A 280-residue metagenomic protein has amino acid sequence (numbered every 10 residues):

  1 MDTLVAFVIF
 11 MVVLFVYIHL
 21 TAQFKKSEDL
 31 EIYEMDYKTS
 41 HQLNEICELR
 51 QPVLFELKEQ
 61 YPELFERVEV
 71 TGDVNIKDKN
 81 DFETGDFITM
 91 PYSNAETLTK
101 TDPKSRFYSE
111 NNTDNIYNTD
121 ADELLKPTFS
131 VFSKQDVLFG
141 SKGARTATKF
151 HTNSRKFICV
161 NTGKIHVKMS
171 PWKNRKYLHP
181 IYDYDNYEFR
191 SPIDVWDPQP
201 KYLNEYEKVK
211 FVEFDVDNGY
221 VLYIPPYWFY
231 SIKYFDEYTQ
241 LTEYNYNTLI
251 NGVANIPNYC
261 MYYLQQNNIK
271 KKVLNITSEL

Functional and structural regions predicted by a protein language model:
M1-V221, F229-L280: N-terminal accessory scaffold of Fe(II)-dependent oxygenases
